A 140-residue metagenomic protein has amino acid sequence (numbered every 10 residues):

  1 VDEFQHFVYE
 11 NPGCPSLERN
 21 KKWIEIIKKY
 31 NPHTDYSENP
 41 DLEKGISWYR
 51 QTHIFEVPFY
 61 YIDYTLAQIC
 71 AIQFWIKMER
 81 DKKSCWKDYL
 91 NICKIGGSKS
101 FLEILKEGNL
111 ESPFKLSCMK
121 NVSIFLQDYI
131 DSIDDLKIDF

Functional and structural regions predicted by a protein language model:
D2, F7-F140: C-terminal, non-catalytic "cap/extension" segments appended to globular domains
